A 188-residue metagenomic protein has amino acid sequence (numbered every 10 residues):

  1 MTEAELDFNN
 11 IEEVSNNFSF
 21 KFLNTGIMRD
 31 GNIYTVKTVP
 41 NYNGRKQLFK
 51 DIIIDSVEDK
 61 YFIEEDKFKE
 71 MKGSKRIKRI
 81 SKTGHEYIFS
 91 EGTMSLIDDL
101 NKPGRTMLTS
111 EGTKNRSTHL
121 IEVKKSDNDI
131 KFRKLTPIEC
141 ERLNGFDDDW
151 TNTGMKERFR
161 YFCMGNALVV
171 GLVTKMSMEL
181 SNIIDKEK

Functional and structural regions predicted by a protein language model:
M1-D7: Domain-level detector for long C-terminal conserved domains
N9-K188: C-terminal target-recognition/interaction regions appended to catalytic cores
